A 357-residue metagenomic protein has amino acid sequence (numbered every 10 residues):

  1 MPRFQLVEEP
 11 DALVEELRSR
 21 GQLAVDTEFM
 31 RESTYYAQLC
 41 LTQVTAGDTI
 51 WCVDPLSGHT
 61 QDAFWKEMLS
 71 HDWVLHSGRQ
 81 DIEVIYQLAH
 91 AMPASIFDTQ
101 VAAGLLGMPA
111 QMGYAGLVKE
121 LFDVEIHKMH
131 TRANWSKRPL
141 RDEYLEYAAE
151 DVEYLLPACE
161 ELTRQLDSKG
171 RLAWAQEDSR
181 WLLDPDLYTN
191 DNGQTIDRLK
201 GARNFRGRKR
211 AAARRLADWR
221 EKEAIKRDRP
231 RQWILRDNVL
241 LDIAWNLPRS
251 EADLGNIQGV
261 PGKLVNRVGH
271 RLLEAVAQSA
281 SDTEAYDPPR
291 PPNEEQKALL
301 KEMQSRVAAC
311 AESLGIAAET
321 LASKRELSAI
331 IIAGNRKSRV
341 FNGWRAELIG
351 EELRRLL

Functional and structural regions predicted by a protein language model:
M1-L23, T27: N-terminal accessory regions of nucleic-acid-interacting proteins
R3, Q43, D48-Q61, E67 (+3 more regions): Active-site-proximal helix-loop-helix substrate-binding element of RNase H-like nuclease domains
E9-A12, H59-A63: A generic local structural motif
E16-S19, K66-S70: Flexible, charged surface loops at secondary-structure boundaries
E28-T45, I50: An N-terminal structural lobe/cap that precedes and organizes the functional/catalytic core across diverse proteins
D142, L162-L357: Accessory DNA-binding and partner-docking regions appended to nucleic-acid-acting proteins, especially the terminal
